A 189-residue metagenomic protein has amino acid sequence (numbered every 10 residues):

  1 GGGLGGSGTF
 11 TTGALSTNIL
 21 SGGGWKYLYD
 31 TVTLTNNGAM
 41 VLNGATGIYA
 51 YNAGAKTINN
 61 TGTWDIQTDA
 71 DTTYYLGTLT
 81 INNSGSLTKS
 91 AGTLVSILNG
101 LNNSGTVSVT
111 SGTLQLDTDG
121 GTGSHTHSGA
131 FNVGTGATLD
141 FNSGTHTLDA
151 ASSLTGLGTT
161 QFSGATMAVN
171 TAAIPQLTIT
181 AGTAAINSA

Functional and structural regions predicted by a protein language model:
G1-A189: Extracellular beta-strand-rich, repetitive "passenger/adhesive" scaffolds that bind or process carbohydrates
